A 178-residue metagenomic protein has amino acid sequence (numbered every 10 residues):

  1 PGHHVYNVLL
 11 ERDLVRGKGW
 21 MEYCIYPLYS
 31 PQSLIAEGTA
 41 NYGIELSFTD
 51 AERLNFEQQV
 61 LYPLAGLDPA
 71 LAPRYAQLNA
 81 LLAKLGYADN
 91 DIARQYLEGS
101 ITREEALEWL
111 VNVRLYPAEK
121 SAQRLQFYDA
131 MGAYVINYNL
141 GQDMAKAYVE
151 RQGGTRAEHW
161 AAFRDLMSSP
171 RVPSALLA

Functional and structural regions predicted by a protein language model:
P1-R12, E37-N41: Active-site recognition of the HExxH zinc-binding catalytic motif
H4-L9, S47-A51, Q152: A generic secondary-structure signal for well-formed alpha-helical elements
N7-Y29: Post-HEXXH active-site segment of zinc metalloproteases
C24-P31, Y75-N79, D91-L97, A130-Y134: Second-shell loop/turn segments in exported
S30, L34, N79-G86, S100-I101 (+3 more regions): Soluble non-cytosolic domains of exported or imported proteins
E37, Y42-R124: Long, amphipathic alpha-helical stalk/connector segments used for oligomerization, subunit docking, or mechanical
E104-A178: C-terminal, non-catalytic "cap/extension" segments appended to globular domains
